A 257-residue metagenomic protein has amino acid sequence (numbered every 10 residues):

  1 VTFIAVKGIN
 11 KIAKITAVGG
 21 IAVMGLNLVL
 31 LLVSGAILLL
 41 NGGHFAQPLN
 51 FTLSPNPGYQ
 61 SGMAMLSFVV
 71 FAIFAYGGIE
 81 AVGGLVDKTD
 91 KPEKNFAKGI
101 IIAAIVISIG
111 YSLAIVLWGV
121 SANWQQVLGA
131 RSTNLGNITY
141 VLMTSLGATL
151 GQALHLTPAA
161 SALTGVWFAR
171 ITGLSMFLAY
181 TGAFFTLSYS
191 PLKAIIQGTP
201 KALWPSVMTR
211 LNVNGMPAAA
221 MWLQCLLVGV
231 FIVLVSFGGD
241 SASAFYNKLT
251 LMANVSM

Functional and structural regions predicted by a protein language model:
V1, A22, A153-G173, K201 (+1 more regions): Transmembrane-helix boundary/entry motifs in multi-pass membrane transporters
V1, N10-G20, I171, Y180 (+1 more regions): Transmembrane helix-loop boundary segments of multi-pass membrane transporters
T2-A5, M24-G35, Q224-L234, M257: Hydrophobic core segments of alpha-helical transmembrane domains in multi-pass membrane transport and ion-translocation
T2-F3, M65-I73, I171-F185, L249-M252: Hydrophobic alpha-helical transmembrane segments of multi-pass membrane proteins
I4-I9, V86-D87: Structural signal for the C-terminal ends of transmembrane alpha-helices and the immediately following loop
A17-T164, A169-R170: Helix-loop-helix junctions that connect adjacent transmembrane segments in multi-pass membrane transporters
A81-L85, L163-S206: Membrane-helix boundary/coupling elements in multi-pass transport proteins
D90-E93, I102-I107, T181-F185, I196-G239: Loop-to-transmembrane helix boundary motifs in multi-pass membrane proteins
